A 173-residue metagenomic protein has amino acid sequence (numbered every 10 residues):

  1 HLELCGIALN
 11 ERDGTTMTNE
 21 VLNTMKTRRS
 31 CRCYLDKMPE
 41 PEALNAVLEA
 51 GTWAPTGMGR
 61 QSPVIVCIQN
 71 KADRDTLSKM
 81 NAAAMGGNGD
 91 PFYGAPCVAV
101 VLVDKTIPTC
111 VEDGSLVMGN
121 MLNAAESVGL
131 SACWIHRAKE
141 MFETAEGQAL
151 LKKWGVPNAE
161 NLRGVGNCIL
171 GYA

Functional and structural regions predicted by a protein language model:
L9-A173: Acidic, surface-exposed loops and disordered segments
